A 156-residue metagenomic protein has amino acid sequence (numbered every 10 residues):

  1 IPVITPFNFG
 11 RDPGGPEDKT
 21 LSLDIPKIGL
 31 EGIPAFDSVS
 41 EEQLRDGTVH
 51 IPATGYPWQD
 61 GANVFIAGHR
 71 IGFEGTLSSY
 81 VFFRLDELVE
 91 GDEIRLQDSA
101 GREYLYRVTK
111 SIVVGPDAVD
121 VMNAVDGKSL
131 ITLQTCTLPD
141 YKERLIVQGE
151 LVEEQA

Functional and structural regions predicted by a protein language model:
I1-A156: Solvent-exposed, non-transmembrane regions of membrane-associated and secreted proteins
